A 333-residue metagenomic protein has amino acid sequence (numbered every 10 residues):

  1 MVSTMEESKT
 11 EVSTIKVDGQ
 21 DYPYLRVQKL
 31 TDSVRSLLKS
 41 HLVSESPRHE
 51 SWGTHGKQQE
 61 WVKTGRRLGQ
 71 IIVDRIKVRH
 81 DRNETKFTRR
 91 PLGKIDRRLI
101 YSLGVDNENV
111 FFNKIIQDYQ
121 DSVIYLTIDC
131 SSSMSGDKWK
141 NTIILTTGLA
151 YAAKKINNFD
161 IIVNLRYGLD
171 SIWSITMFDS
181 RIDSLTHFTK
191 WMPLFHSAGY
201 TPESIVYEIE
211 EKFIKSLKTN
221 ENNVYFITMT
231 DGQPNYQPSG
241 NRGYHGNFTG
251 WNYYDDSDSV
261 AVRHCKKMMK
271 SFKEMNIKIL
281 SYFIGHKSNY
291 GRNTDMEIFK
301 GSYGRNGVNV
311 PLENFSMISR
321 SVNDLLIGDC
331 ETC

Functional and structural regions predicted by a protein language model:
M1-S122: Acidic/polar low-complexity segments with low predicted structural confidence
N113-D118, K215-T219, S271: Replace "in large, NTP-powered and nucleic-acid-processing enzymes" with "in large, NTP-powered factors and other
I116-S184, Y225-M229, L280-I284: Von Willebrand factor
Y125-I128, S132, K140, I144-Y151 (+5 more regions): Feature representing long, continuous alpha-helical segments
I162-W191, R242, S288-S302: Short beta-strand-loop
S171-V224, R263, M317, S321: Von Willebrand factor
G232-G301: VWA/integrin I-like adhesion module and closely mimicked acidic/polar interface patches used
K300-C333: C-terminal helix of von Willebrand factor
